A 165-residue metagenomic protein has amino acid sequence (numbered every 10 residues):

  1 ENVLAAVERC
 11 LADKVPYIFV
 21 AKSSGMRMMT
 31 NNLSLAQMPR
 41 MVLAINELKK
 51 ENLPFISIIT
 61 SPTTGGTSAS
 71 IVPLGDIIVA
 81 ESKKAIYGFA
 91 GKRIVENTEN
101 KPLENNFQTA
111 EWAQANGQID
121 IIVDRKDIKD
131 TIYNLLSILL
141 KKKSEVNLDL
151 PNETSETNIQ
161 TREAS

Functional and structural regions predicted by a protein language model:
N2-R27: A structural preference for short, pocket-lining loop segments at secondary-structure junctions
S24-S144: Conserved catalytic cores of soluble enzyme domains, especially glycine-rich substrate-binding beta-alpha loops
L135-S165: Intrinsically disordered, low-complexity segments enriched in small/flexible residues
